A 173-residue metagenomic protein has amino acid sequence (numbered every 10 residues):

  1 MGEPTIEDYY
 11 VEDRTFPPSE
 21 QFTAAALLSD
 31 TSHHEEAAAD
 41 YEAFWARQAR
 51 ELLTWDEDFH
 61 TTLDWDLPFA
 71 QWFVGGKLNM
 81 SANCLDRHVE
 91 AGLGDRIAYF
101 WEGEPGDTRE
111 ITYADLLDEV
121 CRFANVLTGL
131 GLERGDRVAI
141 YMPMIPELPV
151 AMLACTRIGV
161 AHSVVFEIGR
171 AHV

Functional and structural regions predicted by a protein language model:
D8-S32: Short, contiguous pre-domain boundary segments
T15-T23, R50-L78: Short, charged, surface-exposed hinge/linker loops at domain edges that act as mobile lids or interdomain connectors
A25-H33, D66-K77, W101-I111: Acyl-group handling in specialized metabolite and lipid biosynthesis
E35, S81-A82, D95, Y99-L153 (+1 more regions): Conserved AMP-binding/adenylate-forming core of the ANL superfamily
E35-F59, G76-A98: A short N-terminal helical cap/helix-turn-helix that marks the beginning of AMP-binding/adenylate-forming
G159: Structured binding elements
